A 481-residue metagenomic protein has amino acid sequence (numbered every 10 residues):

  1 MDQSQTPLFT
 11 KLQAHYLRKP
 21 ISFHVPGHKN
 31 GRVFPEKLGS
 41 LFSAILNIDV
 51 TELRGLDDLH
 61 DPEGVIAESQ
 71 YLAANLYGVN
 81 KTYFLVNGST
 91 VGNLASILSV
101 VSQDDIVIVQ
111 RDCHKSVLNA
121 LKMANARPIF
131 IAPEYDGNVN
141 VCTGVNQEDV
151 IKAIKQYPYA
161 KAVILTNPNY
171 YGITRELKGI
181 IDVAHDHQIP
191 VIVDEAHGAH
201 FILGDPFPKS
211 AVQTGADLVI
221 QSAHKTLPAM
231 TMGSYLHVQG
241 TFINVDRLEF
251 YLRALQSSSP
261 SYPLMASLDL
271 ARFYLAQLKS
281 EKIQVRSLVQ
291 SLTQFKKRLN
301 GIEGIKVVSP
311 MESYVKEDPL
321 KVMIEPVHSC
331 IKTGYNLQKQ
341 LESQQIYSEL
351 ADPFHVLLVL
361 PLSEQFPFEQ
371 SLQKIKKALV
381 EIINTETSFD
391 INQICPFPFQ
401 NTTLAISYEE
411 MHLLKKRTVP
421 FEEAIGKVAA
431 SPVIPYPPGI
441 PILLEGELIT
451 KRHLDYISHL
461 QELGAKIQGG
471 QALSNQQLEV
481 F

Functional and structural regions predicted by a protein language model:
M1-G64: N-terminal "arm"/small-domain region of PLP-dependent enzymes with the aminotransferase-like
L46-S89: Conserved N-terminal alpha-helix of the aminotransferase class I/II PLP-enzyme fold
K81-D104, A120: Conserved beta-loop-alpha segment that forms the PLP phosphate-binding cup at the N-terminus of a helix
V101-V117: Conserved PLP-anchoring active-site segment centered on the Schiff-base-forming lysine
V139-H200: Active-site phosphate-binding strand-loop segment of PLP-dependent enzymes
V212-F250, Q256-S267: Active-site PLP attachment segment
K282-V359, I383-T403: Conserved small-domain helix->loop->beta segment predominantly found in fold-type I
E349-F481: PLP-dependent enzyme catalytic core of the Aspartate aminotransferase-like
